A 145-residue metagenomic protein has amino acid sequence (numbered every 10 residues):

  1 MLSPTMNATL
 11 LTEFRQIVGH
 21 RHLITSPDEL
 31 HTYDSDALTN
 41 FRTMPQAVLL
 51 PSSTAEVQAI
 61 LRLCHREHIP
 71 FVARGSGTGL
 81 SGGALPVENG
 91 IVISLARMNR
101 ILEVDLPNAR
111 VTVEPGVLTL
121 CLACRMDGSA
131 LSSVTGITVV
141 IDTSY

Functional and structural regions predicted by a protein language model:
M1-A37, R66-F71: N-terminal accessory segments
L11, G82-A84, A109: N-terminal beta-alpha lobe that positions the nucleotide/phosphoryl donor in ATP/NTP-coupled carboxylate activation
F14, N40-F71, N89, L95-V139: N-terminal glycine-rich flavin-associated loop
L23, L30-Y33, L80, I101 (+1 more regions): Short clusters of hydrophobic/aromatic residues that line enzyme substrate/ligand-binding pockets
L30-H31, V140-Y145: A glycine-rich phosphate-binding loop feature that marks nucleotide/adenosyl-phosphate handling sites
S81-V87, A123-R125, S144-Y145: Short acidic, glycine/serine/threonine-rich loops at helix termini
